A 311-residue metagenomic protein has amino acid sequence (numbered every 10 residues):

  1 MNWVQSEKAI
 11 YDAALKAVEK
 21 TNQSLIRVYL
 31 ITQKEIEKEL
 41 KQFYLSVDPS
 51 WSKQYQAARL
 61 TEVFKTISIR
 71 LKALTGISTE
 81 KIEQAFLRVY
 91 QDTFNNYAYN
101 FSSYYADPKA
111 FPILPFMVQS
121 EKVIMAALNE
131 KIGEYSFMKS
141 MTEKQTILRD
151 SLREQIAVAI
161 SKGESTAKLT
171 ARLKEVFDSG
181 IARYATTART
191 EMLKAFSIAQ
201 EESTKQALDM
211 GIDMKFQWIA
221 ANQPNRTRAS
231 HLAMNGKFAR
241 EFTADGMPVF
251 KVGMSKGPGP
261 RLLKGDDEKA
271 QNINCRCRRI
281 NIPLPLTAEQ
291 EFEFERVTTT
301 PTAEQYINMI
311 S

Functional and structural regions predicted by a protein language model:
M1-R88, D92, T190, K194-S311: Activation/maturation switch segments at domain boundaries
T66-D178: Structured, charged N-terminal subsegments at the starts of enzyme catalytic cores and at intra-chain domain/subunit
S151-Q155, A159, R172-V176, T187-I198 (+2 more regions): Generic, well-ordered alpha-helical scaffold segments in large soluble proteins
R183-A185: Short, charge-rich amphipathic alpha-helical segments embedded in non-transmembrane helical bundles/solenoids
